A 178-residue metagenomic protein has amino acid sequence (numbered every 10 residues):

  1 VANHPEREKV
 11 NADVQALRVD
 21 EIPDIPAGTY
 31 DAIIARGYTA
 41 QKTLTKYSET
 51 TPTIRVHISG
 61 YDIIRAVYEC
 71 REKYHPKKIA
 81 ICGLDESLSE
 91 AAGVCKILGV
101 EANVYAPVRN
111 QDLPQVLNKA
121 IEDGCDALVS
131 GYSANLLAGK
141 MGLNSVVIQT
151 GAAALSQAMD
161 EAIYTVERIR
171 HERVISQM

Functional and structural regions predicted by a protein language model:
V1-M178: Non-catalytic structural scaffold of enzyme domains
